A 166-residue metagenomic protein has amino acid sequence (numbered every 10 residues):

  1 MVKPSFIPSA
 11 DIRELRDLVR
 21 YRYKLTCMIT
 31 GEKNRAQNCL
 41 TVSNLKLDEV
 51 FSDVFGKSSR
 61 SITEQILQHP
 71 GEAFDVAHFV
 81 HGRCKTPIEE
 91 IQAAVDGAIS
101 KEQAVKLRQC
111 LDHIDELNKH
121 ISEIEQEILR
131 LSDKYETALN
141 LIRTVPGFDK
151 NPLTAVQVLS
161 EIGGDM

Functional and structural regions predicted by a protein language model:
M1-M166: A detector of single, family-specific signature residues that are central to catalytic or substrate-handling motifs
